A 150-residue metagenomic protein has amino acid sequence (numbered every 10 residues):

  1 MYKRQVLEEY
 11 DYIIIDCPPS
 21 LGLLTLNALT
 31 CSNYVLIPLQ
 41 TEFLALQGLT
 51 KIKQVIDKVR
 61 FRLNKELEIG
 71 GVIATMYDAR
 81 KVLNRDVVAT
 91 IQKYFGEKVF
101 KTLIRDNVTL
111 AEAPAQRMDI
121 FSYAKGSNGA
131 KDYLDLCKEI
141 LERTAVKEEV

Functional and structural regions predicted by a protein language model:
M1-Q5: Conserved small/polar residues in nucleotide/adenosyl-binding loops
L7-V108: Conserved catalytic-core segment of NTP-binding enzymes
E42, E112, E139: Acidic-residue sensor for enzyme active/binding pockets
R105, A111, F121: Nucleotide phosphate-binding site architecture
P114-D132: C-terminal boundary of histidine-terminating zinc-finger modules
K131-R143: Extended, charge-rich low-complexity interaction segments
E142-V150: Generic C-terminal helix-cap and adjacent flexible tail
